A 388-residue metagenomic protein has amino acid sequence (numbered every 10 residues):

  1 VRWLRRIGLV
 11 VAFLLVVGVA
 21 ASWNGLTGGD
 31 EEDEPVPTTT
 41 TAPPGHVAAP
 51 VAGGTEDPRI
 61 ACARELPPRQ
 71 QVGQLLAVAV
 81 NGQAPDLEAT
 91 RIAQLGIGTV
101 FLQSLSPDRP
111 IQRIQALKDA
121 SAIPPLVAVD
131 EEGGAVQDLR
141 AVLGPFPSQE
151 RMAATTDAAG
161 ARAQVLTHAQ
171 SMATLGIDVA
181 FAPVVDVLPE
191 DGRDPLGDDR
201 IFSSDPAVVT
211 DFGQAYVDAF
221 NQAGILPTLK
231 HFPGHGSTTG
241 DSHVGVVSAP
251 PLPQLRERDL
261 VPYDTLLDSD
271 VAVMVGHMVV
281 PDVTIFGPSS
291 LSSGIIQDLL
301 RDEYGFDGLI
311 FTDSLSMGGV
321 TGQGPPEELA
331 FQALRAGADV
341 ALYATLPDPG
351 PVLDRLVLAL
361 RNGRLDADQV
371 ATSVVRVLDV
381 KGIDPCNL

Functional and structural regions predicted by a protein language model:
R2-L26, D33-A141, N387: N-terminal hydrophobic targeting/anchoring segments and the immediately downstream early-domain regions of hydrolases
P67, I111-I114, V208-R364: Second-shell residues forming the walls of enzyme active-site clefts
G73-V80, G98-L102, P125-G133, V179-P183 (+5 more regions): Hydrophobic faces of well-ordered beta-strands that scaffold small-molecule active sites in alpha/beta enzyme cores
N81-Q94, G160-S171, R256-P262, G324-Q332: Short, acidic/polar
R91-R109, F181, G192, L266-F286: Short acidic, glycine-rich surface-loop motifs adjacent to enzyme active sites
P107-R109, A154-T167, A207-D211, R256: Glycine-rich anion/phosphate-binding loops
K118-G144, A161-L188, V209, G213-P233: Glycine-rich, aromatic-flanked loop segments that form ligand/cofactor-binding clefts across common enzyme folds
L358-L388: Mid-to-C-terminal alpha-helical segments outside catalytic/metal-binding sites
